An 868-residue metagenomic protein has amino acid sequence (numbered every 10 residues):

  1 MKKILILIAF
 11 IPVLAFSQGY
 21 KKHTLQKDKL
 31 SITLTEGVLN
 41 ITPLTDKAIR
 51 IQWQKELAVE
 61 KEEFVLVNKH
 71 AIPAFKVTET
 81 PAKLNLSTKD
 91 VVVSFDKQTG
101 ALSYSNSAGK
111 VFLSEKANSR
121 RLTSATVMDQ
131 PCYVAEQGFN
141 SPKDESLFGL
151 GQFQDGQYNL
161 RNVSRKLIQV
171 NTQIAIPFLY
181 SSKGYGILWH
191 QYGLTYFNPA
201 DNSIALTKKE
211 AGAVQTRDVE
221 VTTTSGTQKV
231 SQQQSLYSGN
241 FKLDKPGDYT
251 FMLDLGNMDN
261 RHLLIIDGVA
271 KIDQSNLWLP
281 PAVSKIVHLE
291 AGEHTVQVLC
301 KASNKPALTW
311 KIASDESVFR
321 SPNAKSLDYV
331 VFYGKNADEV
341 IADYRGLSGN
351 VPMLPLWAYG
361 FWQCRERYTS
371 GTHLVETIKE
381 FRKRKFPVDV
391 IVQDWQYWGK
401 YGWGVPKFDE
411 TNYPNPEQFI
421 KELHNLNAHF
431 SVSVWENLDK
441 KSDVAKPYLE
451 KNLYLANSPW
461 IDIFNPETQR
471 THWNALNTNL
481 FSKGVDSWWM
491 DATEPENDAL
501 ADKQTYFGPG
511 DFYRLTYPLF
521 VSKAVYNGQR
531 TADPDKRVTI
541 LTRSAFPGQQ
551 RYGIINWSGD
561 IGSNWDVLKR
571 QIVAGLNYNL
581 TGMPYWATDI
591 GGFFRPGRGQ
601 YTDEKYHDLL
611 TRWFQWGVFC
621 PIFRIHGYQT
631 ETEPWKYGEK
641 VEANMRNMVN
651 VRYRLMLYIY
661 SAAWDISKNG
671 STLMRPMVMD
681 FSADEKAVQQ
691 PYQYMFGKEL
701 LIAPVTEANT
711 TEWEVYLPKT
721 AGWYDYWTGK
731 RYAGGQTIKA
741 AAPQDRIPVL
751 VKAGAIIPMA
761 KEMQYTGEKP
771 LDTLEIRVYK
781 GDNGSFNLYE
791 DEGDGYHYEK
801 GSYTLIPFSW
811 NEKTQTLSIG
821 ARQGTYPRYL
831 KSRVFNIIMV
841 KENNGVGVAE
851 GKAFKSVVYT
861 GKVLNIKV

Functional and structural regions predicted by a protein language model:
M1-K21: Bacterial Sec-dependent N-terminal signal peptides
Q18-H23, K27, T42-N85, R121-A125: A low-complexity, Ser/Thr/Gly/Pro-enriched, surface-exposed linker/loop concept that marks segments flanking
Y20, E60-K76, L263-V283, K451-Y454 (+2 more regions): Solvent-exposed beta-strand/loop surfaces of large extracellular or lumenal domains
I32, I41, I51, L86-V93 (+3 more regions): Short, well-ordered beta-strand segments enriched in hydrophobic/aromatic residues
I41, D90, F178, F381 (+8 more regions): Conserved, mostly hydrophobic/aromatic
E79-M353, R365-E366, G371, I378-K383 (+3 more regions): Catalytic and substrate-binding clefts that recognize carbohydrates or anionic sugar/phosphate headgroups
D273-Q274, V283-K285, K301-P306, P387-M645 (+2 more regions): Aromatic- and carboxylate-enriched substrate-binding clefts and catalytic-loop regions of carbohydrate-active enzymes
N527-G528, D535-V538, A545-N556, Y578-T588 (+2 more regions): Catalytic core of carbohydrate-active enzymes
